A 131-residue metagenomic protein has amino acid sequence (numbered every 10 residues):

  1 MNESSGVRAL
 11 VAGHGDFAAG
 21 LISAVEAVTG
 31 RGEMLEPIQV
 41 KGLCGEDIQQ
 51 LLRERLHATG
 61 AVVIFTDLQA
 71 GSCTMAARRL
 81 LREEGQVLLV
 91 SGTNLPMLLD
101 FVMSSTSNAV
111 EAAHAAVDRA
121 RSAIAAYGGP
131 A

Functional and structural regions predicted by a protein language model:
M1-A131: N-terminal loops that bind phosphate or other acidic moieties and the adjacent beta-alpha structural core
